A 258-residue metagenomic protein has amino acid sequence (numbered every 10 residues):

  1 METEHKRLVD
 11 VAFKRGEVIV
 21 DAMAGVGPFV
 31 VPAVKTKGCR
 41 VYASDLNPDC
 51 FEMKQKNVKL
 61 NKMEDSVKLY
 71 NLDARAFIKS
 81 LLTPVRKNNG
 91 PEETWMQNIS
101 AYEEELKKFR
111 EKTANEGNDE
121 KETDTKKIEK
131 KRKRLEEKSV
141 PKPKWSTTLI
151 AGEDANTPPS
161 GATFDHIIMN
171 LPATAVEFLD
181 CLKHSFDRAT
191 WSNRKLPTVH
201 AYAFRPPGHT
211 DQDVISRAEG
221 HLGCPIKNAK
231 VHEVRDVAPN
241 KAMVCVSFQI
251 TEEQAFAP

Functional and structural regions predicted by a protein language model:
M1-G38, P48-K54: Glycine-rich adenosyl-nucleotide cofactor-binding module
V20-G25, R40-A43, P158-P159, T163-S185 (+3 more regions): C-terminal, well-structured subdomains that either form a transmembrane helix-short loop-helix hairpin in multi-pass
G27, P48-D49, A74, A173-T174 (+2 more regions): Conserved beta-strand elements of beta-rich interaction domains across eukaryotes, especially beta-propellers
R40, S66-K68, K227-K230: Conserved beta-strand segments of alpha/beta enzyme cores
S44-G161: S-adenosyl-L-methionine
L179-A242: C-terminal substrate-binding/active-site "lid" region of AdoMet-derived donor-dependent transferases
A238-P258: Core SAM-dependent methyltransferase catalytic element
